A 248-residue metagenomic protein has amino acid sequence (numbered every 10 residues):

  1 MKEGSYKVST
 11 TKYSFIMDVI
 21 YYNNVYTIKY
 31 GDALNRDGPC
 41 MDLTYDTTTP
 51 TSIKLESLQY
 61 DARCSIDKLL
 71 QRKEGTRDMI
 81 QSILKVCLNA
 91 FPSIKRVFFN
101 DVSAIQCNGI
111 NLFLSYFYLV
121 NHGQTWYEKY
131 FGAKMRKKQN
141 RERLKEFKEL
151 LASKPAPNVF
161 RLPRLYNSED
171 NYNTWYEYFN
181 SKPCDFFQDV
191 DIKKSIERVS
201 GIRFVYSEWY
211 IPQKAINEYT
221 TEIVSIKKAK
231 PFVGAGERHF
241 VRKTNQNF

Functional and structural regions predicted by a protein language model:
M1-E74, D78-F248: Non-catalytic substrate-recognition and accessory regions of acyl/acetyltransferase enzymes
